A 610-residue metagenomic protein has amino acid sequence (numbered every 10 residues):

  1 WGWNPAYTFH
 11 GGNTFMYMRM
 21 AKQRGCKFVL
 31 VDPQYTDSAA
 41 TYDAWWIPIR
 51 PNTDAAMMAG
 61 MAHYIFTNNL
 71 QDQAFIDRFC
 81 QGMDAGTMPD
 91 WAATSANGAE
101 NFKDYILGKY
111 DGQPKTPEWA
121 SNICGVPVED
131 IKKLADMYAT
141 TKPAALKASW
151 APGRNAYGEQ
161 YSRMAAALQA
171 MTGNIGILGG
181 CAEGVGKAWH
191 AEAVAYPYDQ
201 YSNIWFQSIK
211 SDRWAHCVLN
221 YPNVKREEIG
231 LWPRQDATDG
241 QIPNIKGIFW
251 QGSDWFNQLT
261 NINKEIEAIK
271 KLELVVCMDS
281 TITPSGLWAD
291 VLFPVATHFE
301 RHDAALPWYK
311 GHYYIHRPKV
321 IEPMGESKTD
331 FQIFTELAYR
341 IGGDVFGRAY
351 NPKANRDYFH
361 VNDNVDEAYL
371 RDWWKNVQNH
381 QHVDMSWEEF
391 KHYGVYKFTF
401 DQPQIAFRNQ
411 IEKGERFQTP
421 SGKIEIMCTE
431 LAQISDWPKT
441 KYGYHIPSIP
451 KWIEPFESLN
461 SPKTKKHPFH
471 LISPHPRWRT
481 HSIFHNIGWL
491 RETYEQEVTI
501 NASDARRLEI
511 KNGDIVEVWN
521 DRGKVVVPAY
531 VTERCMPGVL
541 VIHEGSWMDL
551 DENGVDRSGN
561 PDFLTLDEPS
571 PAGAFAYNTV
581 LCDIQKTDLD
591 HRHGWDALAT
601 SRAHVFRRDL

Functional and structural regions predicted by a protein language model:
W1-M20, R24-L30, A56-M57, A166-L287 (+2 more regions): Extended redox/cofactor-interaction regions of prokaryotic respiratory oxidoreductases
N4-T8, I47-N52, W91-S95, I106-Y110 (+8 more regions): Hydrophobic alpha-helical scaffolding
R24-G25, V29, Q34-T141: Long, well-ordered, tryptophan-enriched scaffold segments
Q34-D37, T283-H316: Flexible glycine/proline-rich, aromatic-decorated loop/lid segments
Q71-I76, A145, G176-E183, F346-K353: Flexible, glycine/charged-enriched surface loops at secondary-structure junctions
S95-K225: Active-site phosphate/pyrophosphate-binding segments
F299-P323, F334, A338-R340, V531: Glycine/threonine-rich phosphate-binding loop and adjacent beta-strand/alpha-helix elements that clamp
M324, D330-E388, S482-F484, G488-T499 (+1 more regions): Long, contiguous, secondary-structure-rich segments that constitute the structural scaffold of globular domains
